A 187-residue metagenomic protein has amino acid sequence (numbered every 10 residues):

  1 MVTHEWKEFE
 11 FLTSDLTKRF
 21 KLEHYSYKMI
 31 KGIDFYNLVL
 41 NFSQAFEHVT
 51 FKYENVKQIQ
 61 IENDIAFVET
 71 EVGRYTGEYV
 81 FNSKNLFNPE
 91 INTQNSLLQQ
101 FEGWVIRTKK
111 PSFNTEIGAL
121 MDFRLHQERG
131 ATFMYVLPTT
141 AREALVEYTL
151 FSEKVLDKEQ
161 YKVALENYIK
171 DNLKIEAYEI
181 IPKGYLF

Functional and structural regions predicted by a protein language model:
M1-D15: N-terminal FAD cofactor-binding segment of flavoenzymes
L12-L16, T139-R142: Short acidic-glycine loop/turn motifs at beta-strand connectors
T17-R19, R74: Short, mixed charged/polar active-site loops that provide acid/base catalysis or chelate metal/phosphate cofactors
E23-H24: N-terminal accessory interaction module
V39: Alpha-helical metal-binding/catalytic segments enriched in His/Glu/Asp
F42-E176: Predominantly flavin-linked oxidoreductase catalytic cores and closely associated redox partners
K174-F187: Flavin (FAD/FMN) cofactor-binding core of flavoprotein oxidoreductases
